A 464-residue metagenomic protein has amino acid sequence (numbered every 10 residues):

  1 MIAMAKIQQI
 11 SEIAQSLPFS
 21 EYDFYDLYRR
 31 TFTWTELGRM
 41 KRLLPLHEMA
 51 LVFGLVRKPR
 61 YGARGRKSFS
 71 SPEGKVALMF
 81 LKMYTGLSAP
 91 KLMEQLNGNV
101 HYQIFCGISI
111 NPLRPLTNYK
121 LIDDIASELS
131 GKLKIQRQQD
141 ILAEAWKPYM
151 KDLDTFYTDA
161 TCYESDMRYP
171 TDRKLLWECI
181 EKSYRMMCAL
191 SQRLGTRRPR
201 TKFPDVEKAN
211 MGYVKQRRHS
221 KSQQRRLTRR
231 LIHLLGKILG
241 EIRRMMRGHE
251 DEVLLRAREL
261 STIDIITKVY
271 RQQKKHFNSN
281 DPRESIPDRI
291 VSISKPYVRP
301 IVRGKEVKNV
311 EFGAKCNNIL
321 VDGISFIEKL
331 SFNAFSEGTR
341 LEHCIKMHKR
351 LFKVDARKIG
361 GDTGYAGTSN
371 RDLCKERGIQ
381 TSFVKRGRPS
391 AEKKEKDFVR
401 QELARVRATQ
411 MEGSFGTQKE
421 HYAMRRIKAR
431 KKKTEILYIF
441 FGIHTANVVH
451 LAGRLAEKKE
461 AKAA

Functional and structural regions predicted by a protein language model:
M1-A50, G453, E457-A464: Charged, often Cys/His-bearing segments associated with DNA-binding zinc-finger transcription factors
W34-Y84, K394: Basic, short loop/linker segments at the boundary and entry of helix-turn-helix/winged-helix-like folds
G65-S70, V100, G360-T368: Acidic, metal-coordinating catalytic cores used for nucleic-acid/nucleotide bond scission and strand-transfer chemistry
L78, L92, L116-I125, D154-E164 (+7 more regions): Short, conserved catalytic/metal-binding motifs centered on acidic residues
S109-K295: Active-site- or DNA-interface-adjacent structural scaffold in DNA-acting proteins
E259-T267, F277, V399-A464: Basic, amphipathic alpha-helical segments enriched in Lys/Arg and hydrophobic/aromatic residues
N278, P282-L320: Active-site cores of enzymes that catalyze phosphoryl transfer or operate on phosphate-rich substrates
K305-L351: Electropositive, glycine- and tryptophan-enriched low-complexity nucleic-acid-binding patches
